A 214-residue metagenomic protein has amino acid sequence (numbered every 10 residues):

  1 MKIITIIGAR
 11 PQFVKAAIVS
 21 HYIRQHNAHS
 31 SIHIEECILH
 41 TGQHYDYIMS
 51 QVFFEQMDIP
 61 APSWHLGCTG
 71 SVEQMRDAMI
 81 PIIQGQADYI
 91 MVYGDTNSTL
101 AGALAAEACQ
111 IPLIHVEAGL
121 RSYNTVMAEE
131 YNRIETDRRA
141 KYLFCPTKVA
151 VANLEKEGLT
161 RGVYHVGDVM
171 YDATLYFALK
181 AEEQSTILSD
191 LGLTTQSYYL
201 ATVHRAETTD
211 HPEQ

Functional and structural regions predicted by a protein language model:
M1, Q25, Q84-Q86, D190-S197: Glycine-rich phosphate/diphosphate-binding loops that line cofactor/substrate pockets in enzymes
K2, H33-C37, P112, G162: Residues at the starts of beta-strands that form the adenosine-phosphate
I4-I6, F13-R24, A28-S30, F53 (+1 more regions): Active-site and donor-binding regions of nucleotide-sugar-utilizing enzymes
T5, I38-H40, H115, H165 (+1 more regions): Structural beta-sheet core signal
G8-A9, H40-Q43, A118, D168: Cofactor-binding loop segments of dinucleotide-utilizing enzymes, especially the Rossmann-like FAD- and NAD(P)+-binding
A28-I32, I59-P60, L159, L193: Short, structurally constrained coil/turn elements that cap an alpha-helix or connect an alpha-helix to the following
I32-M75: Conserved nucleotide-sugar phosphate-binding/catalytic loop shared by glycosyltransferases and other
H44-I48, G67, R139-E213: A nucleotide-sugar donor-handling region in carbohydrate enzymes
